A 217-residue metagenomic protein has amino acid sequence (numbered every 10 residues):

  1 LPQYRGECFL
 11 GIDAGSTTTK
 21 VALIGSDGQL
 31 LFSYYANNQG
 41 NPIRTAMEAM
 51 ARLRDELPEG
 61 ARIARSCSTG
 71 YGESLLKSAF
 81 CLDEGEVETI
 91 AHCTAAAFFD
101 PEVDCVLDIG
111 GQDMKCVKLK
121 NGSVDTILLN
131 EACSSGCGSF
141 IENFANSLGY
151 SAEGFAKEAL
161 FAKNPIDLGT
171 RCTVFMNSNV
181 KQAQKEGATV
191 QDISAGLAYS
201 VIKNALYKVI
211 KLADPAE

Functional and structural regions predicted by a protein language model:
P2-D27, V103-K120: Gly/Thr-rich phosphate-binding beta-strand-loop-beta motif of the actin/hexokinase/Hsp70
I12-R52, I127, E131-A132: Short glycine-rich, Thr/Ser-proximal phosphate-binding strand/loop in the N-terminal lobe of ATP-dependent enzymes
A22-G25, A46, L75-C81, K115-G122 (+4 more regions): Short acidic, glycine/serine/threonine-rich loops at helix termini
Y35-N38, E56-T89, K118, D125-T126: Short beta-strand-loop/turn "lid" adjacent to the catalytic site in phosphate-handling enzymes
N38-I43, N121-N164: Glycine-rich phosphate-binding loop plus the immediately following alpha-helix
M50-A64, A205-A216: Phosphate/pyrophosphate-binding loops at sites that engage ATP/ADP/AMP, CoA/4′-phosphopantetheine, polyphosphate
Y71-G72, S200, P215-E217: Glycine-rich phosphate-binding loops at beta-strand->alpha-helix junctions
S178-V209: Adenine-nucleotide phosphate-binding core of ATP-dependent small-molecule kinases
